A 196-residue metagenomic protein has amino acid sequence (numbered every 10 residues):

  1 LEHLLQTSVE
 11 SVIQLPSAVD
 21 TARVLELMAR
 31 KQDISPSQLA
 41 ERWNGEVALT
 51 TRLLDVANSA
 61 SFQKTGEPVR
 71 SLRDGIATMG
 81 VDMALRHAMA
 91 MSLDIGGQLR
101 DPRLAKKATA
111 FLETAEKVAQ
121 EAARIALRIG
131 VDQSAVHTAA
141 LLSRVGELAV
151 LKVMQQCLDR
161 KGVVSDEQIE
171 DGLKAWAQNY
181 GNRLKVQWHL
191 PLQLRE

Functional and structural regions predicted by a protein language model:
L1-Q156, S165-E196: Conserved alpha-helical "signature site" that marks functionally important helical segments or helix/loop junctions
R160-G162: Non-catalytic accessory regions
